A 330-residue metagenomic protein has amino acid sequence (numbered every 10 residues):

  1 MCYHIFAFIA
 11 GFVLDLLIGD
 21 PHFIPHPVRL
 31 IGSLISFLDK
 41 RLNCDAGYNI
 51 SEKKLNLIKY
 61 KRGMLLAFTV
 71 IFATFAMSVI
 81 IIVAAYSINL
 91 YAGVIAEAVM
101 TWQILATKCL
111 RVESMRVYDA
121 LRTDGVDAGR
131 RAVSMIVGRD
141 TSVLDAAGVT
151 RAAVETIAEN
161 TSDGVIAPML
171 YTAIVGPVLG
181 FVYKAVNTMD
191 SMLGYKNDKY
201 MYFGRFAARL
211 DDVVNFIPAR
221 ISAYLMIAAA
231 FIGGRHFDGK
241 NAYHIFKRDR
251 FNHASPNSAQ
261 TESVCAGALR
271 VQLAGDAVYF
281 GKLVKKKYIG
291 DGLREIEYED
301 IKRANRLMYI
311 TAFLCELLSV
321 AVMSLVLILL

Functional and structural regions predicted by a protein language model:
M1-V182, V186, G194-L330: Hydrophobic alpha-helical transmembrane segments
